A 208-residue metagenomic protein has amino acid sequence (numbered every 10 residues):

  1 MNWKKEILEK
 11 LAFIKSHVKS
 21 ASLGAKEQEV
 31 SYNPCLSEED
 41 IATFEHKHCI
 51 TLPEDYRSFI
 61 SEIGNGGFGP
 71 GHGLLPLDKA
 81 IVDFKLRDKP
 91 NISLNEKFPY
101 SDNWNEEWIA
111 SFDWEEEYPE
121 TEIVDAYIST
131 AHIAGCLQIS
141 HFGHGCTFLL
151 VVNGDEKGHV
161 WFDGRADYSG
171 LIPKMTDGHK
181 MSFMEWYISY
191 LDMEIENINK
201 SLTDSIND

Functional and structural regions predicted by a protein language model:
M1-A131, G135-Q138, L202-D208: A surface-exposed partner-binding patch
I63, L77, S140-F142, V151-N153 (+1 more regions): Structured loops at beta-to-helix junctions and adjacent beta-edge loops in soluble globular domains
G66-P70, L74, D155-K157, A166-Y168 (+2 more regions): Generic alpha-helical propensity signal that fires on short helical segments and nearby coil/disordered stretches
S129-N153: Extended serine/threonine-enriched, polar tracts that run as long, contiguous segments within proteins
T147-M181: Segments surrounding the PLD/"HKD" phosphodiesterase catalytic module and close analogs
S169-D208: Long, compositionally biased interface segments
